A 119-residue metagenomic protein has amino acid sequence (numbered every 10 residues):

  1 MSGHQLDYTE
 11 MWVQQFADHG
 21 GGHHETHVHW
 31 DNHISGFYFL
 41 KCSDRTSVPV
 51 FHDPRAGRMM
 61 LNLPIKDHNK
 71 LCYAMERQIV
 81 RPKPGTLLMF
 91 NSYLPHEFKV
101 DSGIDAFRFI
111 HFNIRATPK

Functional and structural regions predicted by a protein language model:
S2-M11: A short coil-to-beta-strand element that immediately follows conserved catalytic motifs
Q5, V28-N32, I104-A106: A generic structural micro-feature
T9, R45-S47, A106: Residue-level signal for beta-strand positions within conserved beta-sheet cores that form or flank
M11-V13, G36-Y38, I110-I114: A structural signal for short, well-ordered beta-strand segments
V13, P49-F51, F98, I110: Generic structural hydrophobic/aromatic packing signal, biased to beta-strands
Q15-M89: Catalytic core of non-heme Fe(II) oxygenases with the double-stranded beta-helix
K70-K119: Catalytic core of Fe(II)/2-oxoglutarate
